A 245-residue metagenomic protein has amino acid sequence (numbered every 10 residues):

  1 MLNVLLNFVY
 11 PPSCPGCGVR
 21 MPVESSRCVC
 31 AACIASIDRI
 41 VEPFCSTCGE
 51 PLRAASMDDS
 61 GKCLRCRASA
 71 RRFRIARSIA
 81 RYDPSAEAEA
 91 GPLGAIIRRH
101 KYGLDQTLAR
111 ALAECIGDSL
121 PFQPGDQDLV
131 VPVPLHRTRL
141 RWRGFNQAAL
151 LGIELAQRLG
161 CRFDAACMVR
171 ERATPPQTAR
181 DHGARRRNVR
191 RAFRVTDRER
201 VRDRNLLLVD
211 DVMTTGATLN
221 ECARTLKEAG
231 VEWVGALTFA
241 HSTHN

Functional and structural regions predicted by a protein language model:
M1-N245: Glycine-rich phosphate/pyrophosphate-handling loop used in enzymes and phosphotransfer proteins
